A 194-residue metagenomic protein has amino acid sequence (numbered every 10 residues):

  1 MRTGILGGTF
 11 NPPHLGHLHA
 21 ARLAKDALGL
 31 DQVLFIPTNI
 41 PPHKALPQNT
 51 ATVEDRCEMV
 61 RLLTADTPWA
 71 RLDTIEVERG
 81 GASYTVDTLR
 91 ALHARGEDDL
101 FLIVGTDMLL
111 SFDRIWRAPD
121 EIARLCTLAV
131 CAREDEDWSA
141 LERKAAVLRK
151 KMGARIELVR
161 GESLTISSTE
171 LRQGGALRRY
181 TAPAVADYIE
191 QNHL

Functional and structural regions predicted by a protein language model:
M1-L194: Nucleotidyltransferase catalytic core that binds NTPs
